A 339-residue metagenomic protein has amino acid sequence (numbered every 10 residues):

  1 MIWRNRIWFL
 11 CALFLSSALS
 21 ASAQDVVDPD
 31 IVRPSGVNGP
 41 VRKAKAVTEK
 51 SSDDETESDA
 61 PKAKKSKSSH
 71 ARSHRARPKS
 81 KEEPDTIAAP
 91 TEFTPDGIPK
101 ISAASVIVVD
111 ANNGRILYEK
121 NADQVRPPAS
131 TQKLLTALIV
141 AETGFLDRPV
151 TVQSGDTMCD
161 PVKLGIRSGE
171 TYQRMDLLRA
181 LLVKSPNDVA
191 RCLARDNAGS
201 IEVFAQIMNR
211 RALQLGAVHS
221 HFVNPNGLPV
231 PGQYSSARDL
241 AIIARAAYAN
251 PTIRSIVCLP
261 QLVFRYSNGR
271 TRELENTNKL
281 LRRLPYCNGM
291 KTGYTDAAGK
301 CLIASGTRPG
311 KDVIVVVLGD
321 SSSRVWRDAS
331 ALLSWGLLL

Functional and structural regions predicted by a protein language model:
M1-F9: Bacterial N-terminal signal peptides that target proteins for export
W8-A18: Bacterial N-terminal signal peptides
S16, S20, S66-S69: Serine residues within intrinsically disordered or low-complexity segments
S22-Q24: Boundary of Sec targeting at the N-terminus
V26-R33, K50, D54-K65, S73-R238 (+2 more regions): Active-site-adjacent loops and short helices of periplasmic peptidoglycan-processing enzymes
D30, S35-V47: Juxtamembrane proline-rich low-complexity "stalk" or linker regions positioned immediately after a signal peptide
V37, V218, P229-L339: Domain-terminus/edge residues, biased toward the C-terminal soluble/receptor-binding domains of extracytoplasmic
